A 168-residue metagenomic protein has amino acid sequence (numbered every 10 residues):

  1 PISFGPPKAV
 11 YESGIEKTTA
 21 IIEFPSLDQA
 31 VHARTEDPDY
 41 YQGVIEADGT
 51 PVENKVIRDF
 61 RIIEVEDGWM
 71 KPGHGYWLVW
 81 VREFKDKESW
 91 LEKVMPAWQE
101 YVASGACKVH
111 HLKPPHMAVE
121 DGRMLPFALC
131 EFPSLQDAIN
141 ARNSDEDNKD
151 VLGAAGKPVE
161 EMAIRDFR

Functional and structural regions predicted by a protein language model:
P1-D39, N54-S144, E161-R168: Short S/T/G/P-rich N-terminal loop/turn motif that feeds into the first structured element of a domain
F4-G5, A47-D48, A154-A155, F167: Tandem-repeat architecture and repeat-register "anchor" residues
D39-I45, E146-A154: A common structural junction motif
